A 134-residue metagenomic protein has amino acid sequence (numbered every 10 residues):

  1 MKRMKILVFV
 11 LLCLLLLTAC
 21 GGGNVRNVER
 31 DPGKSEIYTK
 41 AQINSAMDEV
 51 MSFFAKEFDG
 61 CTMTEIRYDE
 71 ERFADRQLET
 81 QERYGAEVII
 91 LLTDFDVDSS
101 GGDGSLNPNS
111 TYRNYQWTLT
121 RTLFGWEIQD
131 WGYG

Functional and structural regions predicted by a protein language model:
R3-G23: Sec-dependent N-terminal signal peptides of Gram-positive bacterial secreted proteins and lipoproteins
K5-L7, A74, Y115, L123: Small/flexible residues
L7-V10, D69, G125: A generic structural micro-environment signature that highlights single residues at secondary-structure boundaries
L17, I89-L91, L119, I128: Generic hydrophobic secondary-structure signal
A19-T111: Flexible low-complexity loop/turn motifs enriched in small/helix-breaking residues
Y112-G134: Short beta-strand edge/turn micro-motifs at domain boundaries
